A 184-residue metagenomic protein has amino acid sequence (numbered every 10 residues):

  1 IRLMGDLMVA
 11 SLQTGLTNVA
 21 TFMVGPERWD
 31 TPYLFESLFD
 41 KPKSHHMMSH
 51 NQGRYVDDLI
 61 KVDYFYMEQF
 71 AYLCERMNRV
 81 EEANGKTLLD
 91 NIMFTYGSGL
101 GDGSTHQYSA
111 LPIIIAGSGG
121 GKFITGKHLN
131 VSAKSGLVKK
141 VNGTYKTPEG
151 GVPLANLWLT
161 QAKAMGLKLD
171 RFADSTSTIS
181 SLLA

Functional and structural regions predicted by a protein language model:
I1-A184: Ligand-binding pockets and gating/stacking loops
